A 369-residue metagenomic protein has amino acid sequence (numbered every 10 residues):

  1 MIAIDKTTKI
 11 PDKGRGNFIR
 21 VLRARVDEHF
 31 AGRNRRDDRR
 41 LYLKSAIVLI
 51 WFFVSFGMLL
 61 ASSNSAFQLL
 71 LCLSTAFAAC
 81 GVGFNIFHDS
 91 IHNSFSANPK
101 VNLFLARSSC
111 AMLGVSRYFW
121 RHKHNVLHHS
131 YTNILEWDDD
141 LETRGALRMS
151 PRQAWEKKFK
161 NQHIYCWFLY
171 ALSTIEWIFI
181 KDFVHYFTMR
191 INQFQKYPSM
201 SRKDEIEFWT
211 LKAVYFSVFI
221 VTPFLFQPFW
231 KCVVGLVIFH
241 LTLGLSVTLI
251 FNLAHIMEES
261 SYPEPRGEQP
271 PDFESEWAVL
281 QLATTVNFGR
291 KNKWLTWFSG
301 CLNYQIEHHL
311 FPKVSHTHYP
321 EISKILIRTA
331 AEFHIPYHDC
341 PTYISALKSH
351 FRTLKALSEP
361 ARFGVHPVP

Functional and structural regions predicted by a protein language model:
I2-D27, L172-M189: Short, charged cytosolic
K6-G16, R33-D37, L113-R117, N133: Short intracellular "coupling" helices and adjacent cytoplasmic loop segments at the cytosolic face of multi-pass
T7-K9, R35-R40, S90, A106-A111 (+4 more regions): Glycine- and acidic
R23-L43: Membrane-interface, cytosolic juxtamembrane amphipathic helix immediately N-terminal to a transmembrane helix, enriched
D37-G83, C110, V115, H163-I175 (+1 more regions): Alpha-helical bilayer-embedded segments of polytopic membrane proteins, i.e., transmembrane/intramembrane helices
S74-P198, G267-A361: Membrane-embedded catalytic scaffold of the fatty acid hydroxylase/desaturase
F239-N252, I256-M257, L326-P336: C-terminal, active-site-flanking charged/polar segments
T248-W277: C-terminal, non-catalytic macromolecule-binding modules
